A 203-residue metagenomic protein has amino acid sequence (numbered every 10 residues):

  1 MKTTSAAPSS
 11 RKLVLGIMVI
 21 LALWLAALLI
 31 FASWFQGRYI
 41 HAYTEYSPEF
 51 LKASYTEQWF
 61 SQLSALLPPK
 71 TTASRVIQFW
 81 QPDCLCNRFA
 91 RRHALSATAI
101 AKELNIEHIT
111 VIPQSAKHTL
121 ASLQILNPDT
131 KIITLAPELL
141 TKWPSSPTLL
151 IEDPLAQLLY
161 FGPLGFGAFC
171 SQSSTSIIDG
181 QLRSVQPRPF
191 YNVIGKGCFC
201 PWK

Functional and structural regions predicted by a protein language model:
M1-S61: N-terminal targeting signals for export/organelle localization
Y46-P68, F89, H93, C200: Intrinsically disordered, low-complexity terminal tails/loops enriched in metal-binding residues
L66-A97, E107: Short active-site neighborhood of thiol/selenol oxidoreductases, capturing the structured segment around
C84-N87, L149, C198-P201: The canonical Cys-X-X-Cys-His
L85, H93-L95, A99-T134: Conserved segment of the thioredoxin-like fold in thiol-based oxidoreductases
H93, I151, S174-I178: Stable alpha-helical elements in mature extracytoplasmic
S122-P154, L158-P163: Short, internal strand/loop/helix patches that form the active-site neighborhood or redox-interaction surface
L164-K203: Thiol-/selenol-based redox modules, centered on thioredoxin-like and closely related oxidoreductase domains
